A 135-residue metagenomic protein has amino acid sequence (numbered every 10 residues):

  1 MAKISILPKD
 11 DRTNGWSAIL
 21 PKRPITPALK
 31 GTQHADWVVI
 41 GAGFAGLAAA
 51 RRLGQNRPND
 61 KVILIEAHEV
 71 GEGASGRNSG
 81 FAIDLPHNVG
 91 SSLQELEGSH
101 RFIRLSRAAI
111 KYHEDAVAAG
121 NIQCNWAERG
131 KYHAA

Functional and structural regions predicted by a protein language model:
M1-W37, Q55-K61: Extreme N-terminal leader/targeting segments of oxidoreductases
H34, N59, G76, E128-R129: A structure-centric signal for secondary-structure junctions around beta-strands
D36, S75-G90: Short coil-to-beta-strand
W37, G41-L47, A67: Glycine-rich Rossmann-fold phosphate-binding loop(s) that bind the pyrophosphate of adenine dinucleotide cofactors
G54-R77: Glycine-rich FAD pyrophosphate-binding loop
G71-S79, G120-N125: Short, flexible active-site-proximal loops enriched in glycine and acidic residues
I83-A135: Dinucleotide-binding Rossmann-like beta1-alpha1 core, especially the glycine-rich loop that anchors the ADP
